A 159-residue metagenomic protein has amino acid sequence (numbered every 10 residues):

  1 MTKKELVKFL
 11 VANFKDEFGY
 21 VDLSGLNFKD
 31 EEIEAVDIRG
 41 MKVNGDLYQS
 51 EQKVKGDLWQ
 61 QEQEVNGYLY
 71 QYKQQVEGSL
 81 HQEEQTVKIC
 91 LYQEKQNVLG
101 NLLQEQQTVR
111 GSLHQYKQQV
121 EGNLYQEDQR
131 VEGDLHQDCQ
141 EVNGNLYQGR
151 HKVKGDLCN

Functional and structural regions predicted by a protein language model:
M1-V21: The feature captures the LRR N-terminal capping module
K15-N159: Tandem repeat scaffolds
